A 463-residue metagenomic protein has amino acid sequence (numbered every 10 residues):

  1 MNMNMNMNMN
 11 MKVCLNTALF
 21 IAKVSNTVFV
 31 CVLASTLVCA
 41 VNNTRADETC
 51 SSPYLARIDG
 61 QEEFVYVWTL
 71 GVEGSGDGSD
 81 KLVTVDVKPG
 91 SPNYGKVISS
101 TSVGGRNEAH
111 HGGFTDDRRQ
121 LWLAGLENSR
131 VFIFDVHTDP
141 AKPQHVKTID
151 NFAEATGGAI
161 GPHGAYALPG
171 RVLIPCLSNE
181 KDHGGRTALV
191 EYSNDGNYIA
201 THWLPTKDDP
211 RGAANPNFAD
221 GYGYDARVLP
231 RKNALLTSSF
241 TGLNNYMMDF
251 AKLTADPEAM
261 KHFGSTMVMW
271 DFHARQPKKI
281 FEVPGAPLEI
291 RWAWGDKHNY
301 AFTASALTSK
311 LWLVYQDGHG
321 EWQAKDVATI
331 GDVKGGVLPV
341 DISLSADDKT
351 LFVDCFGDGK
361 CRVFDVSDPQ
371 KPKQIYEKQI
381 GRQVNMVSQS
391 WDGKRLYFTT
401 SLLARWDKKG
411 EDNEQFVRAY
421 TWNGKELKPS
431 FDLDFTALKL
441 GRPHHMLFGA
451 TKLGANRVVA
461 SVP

Functional and structural regions predicted by a protein language model:
D47-V87, V97-D117, L123: Beta-strand-rich domains and repeat architectures in extracellular enzymes and scaffolds, especially beta-propellers
T49-A56, D77, G104-D116, E154-L168 (+5 more regions): Beta-rich, blade/repeat-based domains predominating in secreted/periplasmic proteins but also intracellular
W68-D77, P175-G185, S238-H262, T399-F416: Short, conserved, GDST-rich strand-edge loop motifs in beta-rich repeat architectures
V85-P92, F134-K142, N194-N197, L313-W322 (+2 more regions): Short loop/turn segments immediately following beta-strands, especially the blade-tip and inter-blade linker loops
G95-G164: Blade-loop segments of beta-propeller domains
K142-D225: Asp-box/WD-like beta-propeller blade repeats and closely related beta-sheet repeat scaffolds
P216-K360: Beta-propeller domains
G335-P369, E377-D407: Loop/turn-rich, solvent-exposed surfaces of beta-rich toroidal or solenoidal domains
